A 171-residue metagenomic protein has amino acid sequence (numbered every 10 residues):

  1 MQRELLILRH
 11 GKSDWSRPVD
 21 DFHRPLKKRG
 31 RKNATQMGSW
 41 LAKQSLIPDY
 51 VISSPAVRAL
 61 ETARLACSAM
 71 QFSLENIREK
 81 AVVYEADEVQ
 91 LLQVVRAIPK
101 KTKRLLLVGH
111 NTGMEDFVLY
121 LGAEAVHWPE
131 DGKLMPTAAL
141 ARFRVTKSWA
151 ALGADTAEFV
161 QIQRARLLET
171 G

Functional and structural regions predicted by a protein language model:
Q2-V83, Q93, Y120-G122, V126-H127 (+2 more regions): Active-site-proximal alpha-helix that buttresses catalytic centers in soluble enzyme cores
L5, R104-L106, L140: Residue-level preference for the first positions of well-ordered beta-strands
K12, A56, T112, K147 (+1 more regions): Short, glycine/serine-rich, charged loops/turns that create anion-binding and catalytic segments at active sites
Q44-L46, I98-K103: Glycine-rich phosphate-binding loop signature in dinucleotide/nucleotide-binding domains
L92-I98: Short, surface-exposed amphipathic charged segments that create phosphate/polyanion-binding patches used for binding
T102-L119: A glycine-rich beta-strand to alpha-helix segment that forms a phosphate/ribose-binding loop at ligand/cofactor sites
G122-I162: Domain-level recognition of soluble alpha/beta enzyme cores, biased toward histidine phosphatases/phosphomutases
I162-T170: Short, cationic low-complexity segments
